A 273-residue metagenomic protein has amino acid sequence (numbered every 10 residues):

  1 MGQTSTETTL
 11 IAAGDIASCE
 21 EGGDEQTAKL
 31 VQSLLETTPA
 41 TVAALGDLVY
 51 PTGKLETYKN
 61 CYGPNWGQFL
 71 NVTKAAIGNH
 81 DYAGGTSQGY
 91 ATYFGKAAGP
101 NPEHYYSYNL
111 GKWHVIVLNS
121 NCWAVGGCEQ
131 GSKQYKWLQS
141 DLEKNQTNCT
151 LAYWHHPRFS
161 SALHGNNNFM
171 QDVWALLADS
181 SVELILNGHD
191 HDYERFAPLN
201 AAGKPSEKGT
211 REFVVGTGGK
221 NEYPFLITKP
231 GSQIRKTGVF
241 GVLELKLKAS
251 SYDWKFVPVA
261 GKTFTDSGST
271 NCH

Functional and structural regions predicted by a protein language model:
M1-N60, G131, S140, S160-S161: N-terminal active-site segment of His-dependent metallophosphoesterases
G14-D15, G46-D47, G78, W154 (+1 more regions): Active-site flanking residues adjacent to catalytic metal/cofactor-binding acidic residues
L45, N145-S161: Short acidic, glycine-rich surface-loop motifs adjacent to enzyme active sites
Y50-T147, G165, F169-L184, H191-K248: Extended active-site neighborhood of metal-dependent phosphoesterases/phosphodiesterases
A152-F159, E183-Y193: Histidine-centered catalytic micro-motifs
W254-T265: Short, solvent-exposed aromatic-acidic interface loops
